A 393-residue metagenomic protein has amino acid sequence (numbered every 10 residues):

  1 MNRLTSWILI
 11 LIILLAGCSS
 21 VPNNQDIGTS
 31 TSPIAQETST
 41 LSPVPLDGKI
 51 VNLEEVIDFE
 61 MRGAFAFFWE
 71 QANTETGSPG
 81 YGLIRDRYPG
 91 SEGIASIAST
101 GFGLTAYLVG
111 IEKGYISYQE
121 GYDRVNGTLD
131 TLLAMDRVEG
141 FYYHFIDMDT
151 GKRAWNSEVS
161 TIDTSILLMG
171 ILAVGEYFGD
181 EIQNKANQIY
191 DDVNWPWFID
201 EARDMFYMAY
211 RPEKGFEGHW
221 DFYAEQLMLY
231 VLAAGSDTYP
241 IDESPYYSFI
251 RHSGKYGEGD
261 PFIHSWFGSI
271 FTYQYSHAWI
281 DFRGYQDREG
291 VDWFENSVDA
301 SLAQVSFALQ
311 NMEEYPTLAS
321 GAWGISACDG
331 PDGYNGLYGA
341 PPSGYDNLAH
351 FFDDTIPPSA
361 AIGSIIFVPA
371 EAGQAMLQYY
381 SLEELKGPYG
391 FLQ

Functional and structural regions predicted by a protein language model:
N2-I10: Sec-dependent signal peptide recognition, specifically the positively charged N-region followed immediately by
R3, N24-Q25: N-terminal cationic leader/targeting segments used for protein routing and processing
L15-G17: C-terminal motif of bacterial Sec signal peptides marking the signal peptidase cleavage site
S19-P22: Bacterial signal peptide processing site
P33-Q393: Ser/Thr/Asn(+Pro)-rich, low-complexity disordered segments
